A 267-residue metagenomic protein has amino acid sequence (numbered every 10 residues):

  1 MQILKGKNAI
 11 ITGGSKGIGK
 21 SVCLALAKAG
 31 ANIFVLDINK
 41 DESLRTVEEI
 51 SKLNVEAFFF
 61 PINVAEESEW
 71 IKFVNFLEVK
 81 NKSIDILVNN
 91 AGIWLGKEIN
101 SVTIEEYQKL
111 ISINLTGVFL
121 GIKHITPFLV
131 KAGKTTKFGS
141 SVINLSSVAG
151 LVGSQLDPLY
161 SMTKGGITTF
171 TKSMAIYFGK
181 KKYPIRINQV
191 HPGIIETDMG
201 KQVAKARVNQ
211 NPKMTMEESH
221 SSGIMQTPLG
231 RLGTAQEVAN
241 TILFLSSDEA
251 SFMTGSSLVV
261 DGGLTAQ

Functional and structural regions predicted by a protein language model:
I3, V152, R231, I242-L243 (+1 more regions): Short C-terminal tail/terminal secondary-structure segment of NAD(P)H-dependent dehydrogenase/reductase domains
N8, S15-K16: Conserved glycine-rich cofactor-binding loop
E98-I99, T103-I111, G223: Substrate-binding pocket helix/loop in short-chain dehydrogenase/reductase
I122, T163, T171: Active-site helix of classical SDR
P127, I176-K180, S251: Alpha-helical segment proximal to the catalytic Tyr-Lys
S147: Residue(s) in the substrate-gating loop at a strand-loop-helix junction that position the organic substrate next
G179, P184-R186, M253-G255: Short, small/polar-rich loop/turn modules that mediate ligand/substrate recognition or access, typified
